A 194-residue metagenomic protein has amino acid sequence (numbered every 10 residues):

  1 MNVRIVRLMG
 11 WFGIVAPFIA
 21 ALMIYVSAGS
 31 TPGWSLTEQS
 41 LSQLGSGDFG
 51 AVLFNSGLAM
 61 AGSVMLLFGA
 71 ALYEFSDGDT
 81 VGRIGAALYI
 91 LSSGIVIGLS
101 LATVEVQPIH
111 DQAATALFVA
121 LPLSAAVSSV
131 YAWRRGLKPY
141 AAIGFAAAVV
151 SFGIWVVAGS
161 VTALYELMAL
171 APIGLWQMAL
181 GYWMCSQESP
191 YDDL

Functional and structural regions predicted by a protein language model:
R4, A71-I84, V130-P139, E188-P190: Membrane-interface helix-boundary motifs at transmembrane edges
R4-S30: N-terminal signal-anchor transmembrane alpha helix
V6-G13, D79-I90: Interfacial segments of alpha-helical transmembrane regions
M23-S46: Hydrophobic transmembrane helix segments
Q43-S63: Interfacial helix-start motif at the membrane-water boundary
G57-F68, V119-S128, P172-M184: Hydrophobic cores of alpha-helical transmembrane segments in multi-pass inner/ER membrane proteins, independent
Y89-W133: Membrane-proximal helix-loop-helix units in multi-pass membrane proteins
W133-L194: Terminal transmembrane helical module of multi-pass membrane proteins
